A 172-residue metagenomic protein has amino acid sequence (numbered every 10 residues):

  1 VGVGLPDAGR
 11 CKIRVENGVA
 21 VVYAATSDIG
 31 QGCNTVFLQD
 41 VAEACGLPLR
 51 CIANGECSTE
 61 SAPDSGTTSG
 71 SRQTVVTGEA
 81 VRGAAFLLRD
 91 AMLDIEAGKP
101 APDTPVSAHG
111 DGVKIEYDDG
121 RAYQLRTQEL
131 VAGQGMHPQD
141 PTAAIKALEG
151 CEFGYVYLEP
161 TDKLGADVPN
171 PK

Functional and structural regions predicted by a protein language model:
V1-C45, C57-K172: Cofactor-centric catalytic regions
P48-A53: Short acidic capping loops at alpha-helix termini that bridge into adjacent secondary structure
